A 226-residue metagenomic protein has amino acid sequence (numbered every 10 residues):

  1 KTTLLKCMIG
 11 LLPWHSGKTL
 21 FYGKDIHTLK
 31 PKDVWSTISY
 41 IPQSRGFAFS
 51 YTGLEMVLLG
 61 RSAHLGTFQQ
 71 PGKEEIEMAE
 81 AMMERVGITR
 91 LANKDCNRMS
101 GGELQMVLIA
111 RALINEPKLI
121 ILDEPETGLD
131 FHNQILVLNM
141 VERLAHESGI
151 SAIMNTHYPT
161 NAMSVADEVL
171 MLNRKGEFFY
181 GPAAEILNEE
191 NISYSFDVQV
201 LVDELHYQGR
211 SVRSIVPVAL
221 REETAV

Functional and structural regions predicted by a protein language model:
I9: Helix-to-loop junction immediately C-terminal to a conserved catalytic motif
G17-D25, D33-V34: Conserved ABC transporter NBD signature motif
L58, K73-L91: Conserved ABC ATPase "signature" region
D95-M99, E103: Conserved ABC ATPase signature
E116: Conserved catalytic motifs of ABC-family nucleotide-binding domains
I120-E124: Catalytic Walker B motif of ABC-type/P-loop ATPase nucleotide-binding domains
S195-V226: ABC ATPase nucleotide-binding domains
